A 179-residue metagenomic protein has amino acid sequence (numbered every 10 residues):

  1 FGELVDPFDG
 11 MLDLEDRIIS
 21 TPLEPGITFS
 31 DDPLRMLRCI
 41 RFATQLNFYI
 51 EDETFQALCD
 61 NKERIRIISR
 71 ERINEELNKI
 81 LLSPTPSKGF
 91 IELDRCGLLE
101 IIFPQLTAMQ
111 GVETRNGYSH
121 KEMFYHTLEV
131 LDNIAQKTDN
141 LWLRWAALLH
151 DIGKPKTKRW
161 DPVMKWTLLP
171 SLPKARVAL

Functional and structural regions predicted by a protein language model:
F1-W145, I152-P173: Glycine- and charge-enriched loop/helix tracts that form the active or gating conduit in phosphate/cation-handling
K174-L179: C-terminal structural cap/anchor segments
